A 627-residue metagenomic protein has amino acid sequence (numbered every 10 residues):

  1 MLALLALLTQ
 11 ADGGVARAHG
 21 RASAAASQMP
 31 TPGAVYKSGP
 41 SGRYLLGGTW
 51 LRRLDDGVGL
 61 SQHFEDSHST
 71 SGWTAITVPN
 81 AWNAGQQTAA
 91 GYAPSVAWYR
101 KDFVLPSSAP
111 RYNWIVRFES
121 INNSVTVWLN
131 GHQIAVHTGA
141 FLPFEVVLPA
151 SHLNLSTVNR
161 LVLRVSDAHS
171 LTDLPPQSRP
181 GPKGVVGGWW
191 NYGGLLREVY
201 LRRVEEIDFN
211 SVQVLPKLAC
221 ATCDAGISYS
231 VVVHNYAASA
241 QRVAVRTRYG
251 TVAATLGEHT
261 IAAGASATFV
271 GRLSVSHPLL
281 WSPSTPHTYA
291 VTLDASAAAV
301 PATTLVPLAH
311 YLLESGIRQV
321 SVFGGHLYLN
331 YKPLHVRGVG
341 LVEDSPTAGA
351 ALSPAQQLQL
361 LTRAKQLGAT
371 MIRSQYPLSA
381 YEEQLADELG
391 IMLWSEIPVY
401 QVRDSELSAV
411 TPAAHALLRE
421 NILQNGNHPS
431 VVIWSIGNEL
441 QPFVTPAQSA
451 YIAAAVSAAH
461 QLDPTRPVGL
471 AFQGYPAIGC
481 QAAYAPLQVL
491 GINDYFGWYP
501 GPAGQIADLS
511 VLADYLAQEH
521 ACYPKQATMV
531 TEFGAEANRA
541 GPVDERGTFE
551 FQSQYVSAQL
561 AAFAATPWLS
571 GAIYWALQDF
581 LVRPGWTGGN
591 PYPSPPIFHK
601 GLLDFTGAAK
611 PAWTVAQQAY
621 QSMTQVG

Functional and structural regions predicted by a protein language model:
M1-G13: Cleavable N-terminal signal peptides of Sec/SRP-targeted secreted and luminal proteins
G13-Q86, R164, A168-D173, S178-R179: Accessory carbohydrate-binding/adhesion or oligomerization-edge regions at the termini of glycan-active proteins
P32, Y36, Y44, L51-G57 (+7 more regions): Accessory beta-strand-rich segments of carbohydrate-active enzymes
S38-L60, I121, N191-G194, L201 (+5 more regions): Substrate-binding clefts and catalytic carboxylate motifs of secreted carbohydrate-active enzymes
S124, W128, F141-P149, L153-L155 (+8 more regions): Active-site mouth of glycoside hydrolases
L129, C223-I261, F269: Beta-strand-rich binding/interaction modules
P143-S151, A267-H277: Exposed aromatic-hydrophobic patches
E205-A237, Q621-G627: Surface beta-strand/loop "capping" patches
